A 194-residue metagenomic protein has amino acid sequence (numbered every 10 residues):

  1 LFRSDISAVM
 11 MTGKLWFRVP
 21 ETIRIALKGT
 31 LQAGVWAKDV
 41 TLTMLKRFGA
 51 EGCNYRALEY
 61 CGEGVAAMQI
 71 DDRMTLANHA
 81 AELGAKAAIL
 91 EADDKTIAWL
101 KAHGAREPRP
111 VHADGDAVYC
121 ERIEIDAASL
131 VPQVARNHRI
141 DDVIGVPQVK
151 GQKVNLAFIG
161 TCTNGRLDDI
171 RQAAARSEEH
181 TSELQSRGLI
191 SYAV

Functional and structural regions predicted by a protein language model:
F2-S182, S186-R187, S191: Fe-S-dependent hydro-lyases/dehydratases of central metabolism
V194: RNase H-like, Mg2+-dependent phosphodiesterase core, and more generally RNA phosphate-backbone-engaging helix-loop
